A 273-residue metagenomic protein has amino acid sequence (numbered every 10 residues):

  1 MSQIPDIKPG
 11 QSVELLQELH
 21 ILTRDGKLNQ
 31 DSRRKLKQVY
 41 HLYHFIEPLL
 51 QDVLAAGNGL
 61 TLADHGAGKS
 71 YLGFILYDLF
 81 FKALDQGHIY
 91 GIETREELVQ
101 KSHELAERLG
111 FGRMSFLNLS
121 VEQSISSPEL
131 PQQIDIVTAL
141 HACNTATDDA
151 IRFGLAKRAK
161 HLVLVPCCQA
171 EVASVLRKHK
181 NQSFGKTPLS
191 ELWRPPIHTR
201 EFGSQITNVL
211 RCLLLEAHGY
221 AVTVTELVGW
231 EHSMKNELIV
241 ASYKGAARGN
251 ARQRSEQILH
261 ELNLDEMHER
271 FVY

Functional and structural regions predicted by a protein language model:
M1-E18, R24-D25, N29-R34, Y40 (+2 more regions): Class I S-adenosyl-L-methionine
Q38-N58: Conserved alpha-helix/loop element of class I SAM-dependent methyltransferases that forms part of the SAM/SAH-binding
P48-D52, K82-Q86, R108-G112, A156: Secondary-structure boundary elements
N58-G68: Conserved class I S-adenosyl-L-methionine
G59, Q86, I134: Phosphate-coordination loops involved in phosphoryl transfer and adenosine-cofactor binding
K69-L84: Conserved SAM-binding loop of SAM-dependent methyltransferases across substrates and taxa, primarily the Class I
H88-E93: Conserved SAM-binding motif I beta-strand of class I
